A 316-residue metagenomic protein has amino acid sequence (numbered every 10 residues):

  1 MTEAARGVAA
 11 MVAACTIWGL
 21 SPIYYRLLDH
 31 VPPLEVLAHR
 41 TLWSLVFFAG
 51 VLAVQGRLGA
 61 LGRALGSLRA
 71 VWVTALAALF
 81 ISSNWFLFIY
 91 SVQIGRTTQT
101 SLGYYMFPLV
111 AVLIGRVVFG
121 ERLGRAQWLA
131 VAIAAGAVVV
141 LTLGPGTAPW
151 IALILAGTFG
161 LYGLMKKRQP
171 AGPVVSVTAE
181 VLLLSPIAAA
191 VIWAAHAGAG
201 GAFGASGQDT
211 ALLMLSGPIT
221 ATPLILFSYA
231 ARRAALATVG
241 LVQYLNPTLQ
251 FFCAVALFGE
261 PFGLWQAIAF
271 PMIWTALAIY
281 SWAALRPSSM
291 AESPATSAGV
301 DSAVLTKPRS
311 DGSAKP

Functional and structural regions predicted by a protein language model:
M1-A13, V46-A75, R125, V177 (+3 more regions): Membrane-interface interhelical linkers
V12, T16-L20, Y24, A75-Y90 (+5 more regions): Hydrophobic alpha-helical transmembrane segments of multi-pass membrane transport proteins, especially secondary
I17-L45, Q99, L161-P186: Juxtamembrane helix-loop-helix junctions in multi-pass membrane proteins
L28, V36, R40, S91-V92 (+6 more regions): Hydrophobic/aromatic residues within transmembrane alpha-helices of multi-pass small-molecule transporters
F48, A126-T142, L153-G157, W265-A284: Hydrophobic transmembrane alpha-helices of multi-pass small-molecule transport proteins
Y90, M106-Q127, T248-A267: C-terminal transmembrane-helix exit sites in multi-pass transporters
S101-M106, A171-L183, A221-A256: Helix-helix packing/entry segments at the starts of transmembrane helices
L143-G144, A148, Y244-P316: C-terminal-most transmembrane helix of multi-pass membrane proteins
